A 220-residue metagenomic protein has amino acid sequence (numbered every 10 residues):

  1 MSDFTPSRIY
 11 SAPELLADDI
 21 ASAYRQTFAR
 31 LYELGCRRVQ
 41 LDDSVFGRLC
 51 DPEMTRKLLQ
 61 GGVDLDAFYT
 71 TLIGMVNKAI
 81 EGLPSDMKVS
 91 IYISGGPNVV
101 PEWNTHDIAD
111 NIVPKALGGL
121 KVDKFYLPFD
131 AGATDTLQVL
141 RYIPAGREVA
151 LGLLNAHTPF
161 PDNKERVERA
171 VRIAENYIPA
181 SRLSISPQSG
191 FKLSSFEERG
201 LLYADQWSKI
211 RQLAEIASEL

Functional and structural regions predicted by a protein language model:
M1-L220: Domain-level signal for soluble alpha/beta catalytic cores
